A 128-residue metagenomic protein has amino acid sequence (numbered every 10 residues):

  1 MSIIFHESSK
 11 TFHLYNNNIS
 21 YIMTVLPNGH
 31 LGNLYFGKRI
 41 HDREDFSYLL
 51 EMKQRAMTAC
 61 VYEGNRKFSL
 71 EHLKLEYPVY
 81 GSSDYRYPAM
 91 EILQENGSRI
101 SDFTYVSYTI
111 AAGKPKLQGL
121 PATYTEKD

Functional and structural regions predicted by a protein language model:
M1-D128: N-terminal accessory beta-strand-rich subdomains and adjacent acidic, glycine-rich linkers that precede catalytic cores
